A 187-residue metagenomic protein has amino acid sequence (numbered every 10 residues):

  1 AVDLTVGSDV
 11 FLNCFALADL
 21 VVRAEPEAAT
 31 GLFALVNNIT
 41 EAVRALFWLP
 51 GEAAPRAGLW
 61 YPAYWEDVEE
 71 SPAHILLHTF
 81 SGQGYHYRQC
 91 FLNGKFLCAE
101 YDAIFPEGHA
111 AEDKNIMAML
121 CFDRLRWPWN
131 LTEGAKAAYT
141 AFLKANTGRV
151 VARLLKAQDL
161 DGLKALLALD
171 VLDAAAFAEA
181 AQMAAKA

Functional and structural regions predicted by a protein language model:
A1-D170, A178, Q182: Solvent-exposed loop and capping/linker segments of extracellular ligand-binding repeat ectodomains
K186-A187: Eukaryotic acidic, Ser/Thr-rich intrinsically disordered low-complexity regions
